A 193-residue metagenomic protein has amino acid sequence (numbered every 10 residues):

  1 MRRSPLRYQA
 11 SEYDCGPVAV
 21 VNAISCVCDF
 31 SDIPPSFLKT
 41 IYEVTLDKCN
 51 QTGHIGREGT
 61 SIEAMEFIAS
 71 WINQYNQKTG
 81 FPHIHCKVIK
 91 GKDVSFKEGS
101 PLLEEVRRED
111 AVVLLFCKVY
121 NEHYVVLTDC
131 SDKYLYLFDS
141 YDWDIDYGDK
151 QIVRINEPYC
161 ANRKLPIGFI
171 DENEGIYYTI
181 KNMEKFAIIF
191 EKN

Functional and structural regions predicted by a protein language model:
M1-G91: Cysteine-nucleophile protease catalytic domains, especially the papain-like/related folds used in DUB/UBL proteases
Y13, V125, K133: Residue-level detector of short, conserved catalytic/binding motifs and their immediate flanks
P34, S61, S95-F96, I176-T179: Intrinsic-disorder-associated interaction segments
E58-C130, F138: Predominantly the structural core of cysteine protease catalytic domains
V106-E109, V119, D129-N193: Noncatalytic regulatory segments and standalone regulatory/sensor domains
